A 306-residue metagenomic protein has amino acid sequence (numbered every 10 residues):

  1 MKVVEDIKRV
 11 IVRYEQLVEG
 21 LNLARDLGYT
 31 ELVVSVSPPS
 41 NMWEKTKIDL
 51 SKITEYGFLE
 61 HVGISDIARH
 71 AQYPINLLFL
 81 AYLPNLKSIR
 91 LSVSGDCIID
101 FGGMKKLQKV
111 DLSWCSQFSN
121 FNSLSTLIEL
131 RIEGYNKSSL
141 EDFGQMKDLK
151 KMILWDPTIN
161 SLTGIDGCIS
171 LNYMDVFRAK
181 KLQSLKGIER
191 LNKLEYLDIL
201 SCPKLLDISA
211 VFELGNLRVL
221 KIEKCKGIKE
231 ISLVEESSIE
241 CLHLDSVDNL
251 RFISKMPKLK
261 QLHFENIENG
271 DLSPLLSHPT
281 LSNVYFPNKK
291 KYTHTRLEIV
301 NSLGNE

Functional and structural regions predicted by a protein language model:
E5-E19, L32-T54, F58-F79, N85-I99 (+10 more regions): Concave beta-strand-loop units of leucine-rich repeat
L21-A24: Short amphipathic alpha-helix with an adjacent loop that forms part of the alpha/beta core around
